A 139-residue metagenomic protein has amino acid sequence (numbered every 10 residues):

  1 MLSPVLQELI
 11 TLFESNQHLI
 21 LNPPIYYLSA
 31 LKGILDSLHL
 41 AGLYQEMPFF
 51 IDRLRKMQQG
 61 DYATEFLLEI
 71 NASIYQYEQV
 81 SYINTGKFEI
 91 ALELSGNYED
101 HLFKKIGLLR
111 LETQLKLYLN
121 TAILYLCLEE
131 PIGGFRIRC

Functional and structural regions predicted by a protein language model:
M1-S29, G33-F50: Alpha-solenoid helical-repeat scaffolds
L2, I20-P23, Y27, T64-L67 (+4 more regions): Residues that mark the junctions of alpha-helical repeat units in TPR/alpha-solenoid scaffolds
L2, Y44, F88, P131-I132: TPR-repeat structural position
L6-L19, I51-A63, L92-G107, R138-C139: Amphipathic alpha-helical segments of tetratricopeptide repeats
Y26-D36, I70-V80, N84, T113 (+1 more regions): "A position-specific structural signal for the A-helix of alpha-solenoid helical repeats
L38-H39, L43, M47-F50, L54-G60 (+2 more regions): Large, well-folded core regions of big proteins
E129-C139: C-terminal structural cap/anchor segments
